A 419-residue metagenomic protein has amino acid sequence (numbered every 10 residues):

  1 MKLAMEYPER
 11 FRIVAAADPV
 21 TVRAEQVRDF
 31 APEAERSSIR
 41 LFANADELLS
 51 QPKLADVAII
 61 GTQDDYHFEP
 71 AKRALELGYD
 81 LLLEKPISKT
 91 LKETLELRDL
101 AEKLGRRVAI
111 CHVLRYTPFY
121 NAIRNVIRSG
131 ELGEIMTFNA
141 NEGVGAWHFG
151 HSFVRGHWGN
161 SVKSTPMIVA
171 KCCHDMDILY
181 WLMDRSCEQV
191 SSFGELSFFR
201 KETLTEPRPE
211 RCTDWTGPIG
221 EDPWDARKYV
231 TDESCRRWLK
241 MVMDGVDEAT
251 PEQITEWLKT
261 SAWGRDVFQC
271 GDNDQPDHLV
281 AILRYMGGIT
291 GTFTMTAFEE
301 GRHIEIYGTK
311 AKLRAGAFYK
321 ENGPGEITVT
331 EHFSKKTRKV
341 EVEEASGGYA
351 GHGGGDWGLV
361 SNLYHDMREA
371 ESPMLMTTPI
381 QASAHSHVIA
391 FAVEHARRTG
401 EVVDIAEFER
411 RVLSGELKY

Functional and structural regions predicted by a protein language model:
M1-R36: N-terminal Rossmann-like dinucleotide-binding module
A15, D56-V57, T137: Short, Asp-centered acidic motifs that coordinate Mg2+ and/or phosphate in catalytic or ligand-binding sites
A17, Q275-Y419: C-terminal helical cap and adjacent loop that interface with cofactors, partners, or active-site loops
V20, N141-A146, G194-F199, G287-I289 (+2 more regions): Glycine-rich beta-alpha junction loops
S37-L100: Beta-loop-alpha module in the N-terminal Rossmann-like domain of NAD(P)-dependent dehydrogenases, especially those
E96-V113, G133-A140: Rossmann-fold dehydrogenase core element
L114-D266, G400: Predominantly a Rossmann-like dinucleotide-binding segment in NAD(P)-dependent oxidoreductases
